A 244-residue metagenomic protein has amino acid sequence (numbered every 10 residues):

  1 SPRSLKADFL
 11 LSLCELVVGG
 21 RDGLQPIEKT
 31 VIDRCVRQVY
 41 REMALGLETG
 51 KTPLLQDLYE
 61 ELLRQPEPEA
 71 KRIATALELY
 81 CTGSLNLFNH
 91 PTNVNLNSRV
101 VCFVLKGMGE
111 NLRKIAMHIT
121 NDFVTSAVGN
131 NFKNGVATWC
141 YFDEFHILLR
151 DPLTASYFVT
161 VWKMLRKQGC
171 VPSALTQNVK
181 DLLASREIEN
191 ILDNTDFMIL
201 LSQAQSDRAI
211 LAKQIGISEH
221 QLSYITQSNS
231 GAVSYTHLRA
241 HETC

Functional and structural regions predicted by a protein language model:
S1-C170, L183-R186, Y224, V233-L238 (+1 more regions): P-loop NTPase motor domains
V104, L175-T176, L201-S202: Conserved beta-strand segments of the P-loop GTPase G domain that flank and frequently precede/overlap
C170, L175-N178: Conserved H-loop
V179-L182, S206: Short acidic loop-to-helix transition motifs that present clustered carboxylates
E189-L200: A short helix-turn-beta junction within AAA+ P-loop NTPase domains corresponding to the substrate/partner-engaging
D207-L211: Conserved AAA+ ATPase core "coupling" helix
Q214-I215: Conserved small helical "lid"/interfacial subdomain of P-loop NTPases
